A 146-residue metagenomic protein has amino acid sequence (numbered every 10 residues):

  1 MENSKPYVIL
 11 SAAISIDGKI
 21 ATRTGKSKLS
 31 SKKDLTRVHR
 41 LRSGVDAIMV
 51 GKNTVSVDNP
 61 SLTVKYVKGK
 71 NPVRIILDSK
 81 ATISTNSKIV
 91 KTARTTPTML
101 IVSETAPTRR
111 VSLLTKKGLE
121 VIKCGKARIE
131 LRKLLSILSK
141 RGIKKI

Functional and structural regions predicted by a protein language model:
N3-K5, I9-I16, I20-R141: Active-site ligand-binding patch in enzyme domains
K144: Short acidic/polar active-site loop segments enriched in Thr and Asp
